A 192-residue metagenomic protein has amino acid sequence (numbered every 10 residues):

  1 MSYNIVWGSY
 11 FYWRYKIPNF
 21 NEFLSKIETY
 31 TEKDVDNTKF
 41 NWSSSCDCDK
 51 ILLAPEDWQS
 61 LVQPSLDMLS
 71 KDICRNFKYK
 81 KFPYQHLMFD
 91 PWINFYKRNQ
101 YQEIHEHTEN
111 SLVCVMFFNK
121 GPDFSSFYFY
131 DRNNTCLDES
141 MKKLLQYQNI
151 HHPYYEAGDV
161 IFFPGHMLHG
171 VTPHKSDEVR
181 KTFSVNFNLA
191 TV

Functional and structural regions predicted by a protein language model:
M1-P83, Y101: Non-heme Fe(II)/2-oxoglutarate
I5, P83-Q85, E106-N110, K175-V179: A generic structural micro-feature
W13, F89-P91, L112-C114, K181-V185: Hydrophobic residues positioned within well-ordered beta-strands of beta-sheet architectures
P18, F118-P122, A190: Short loop segments at secondary-structure junctions
F77-K81, Q100-I104, M116, H169-P173: Short helix-to-loop capping/linker segments positioned immediately adjacent to catalytic or ligand/cofactor-binding
K80-R98: Hydrophobic beta-strand-centered segment that forms part of the acyl-chain substrate-binding groove
W92-F162: Catalytic core of non-heme Fe(II) oxygenases with the double-stranded beta-helix
K143-V192: Catalytic core of Fe(II)/2-oxoglutarate
